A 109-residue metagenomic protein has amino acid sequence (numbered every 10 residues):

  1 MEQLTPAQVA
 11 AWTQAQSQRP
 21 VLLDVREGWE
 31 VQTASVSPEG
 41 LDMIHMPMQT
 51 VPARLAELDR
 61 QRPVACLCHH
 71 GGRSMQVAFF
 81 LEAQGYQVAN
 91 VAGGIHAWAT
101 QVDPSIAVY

Functional and structural regions predicted by a protein language model:
M1-P20, G28-P63, G72-Y109: Rhodanese-like catalytic fold shared by cysteine-dependent sulfurtransferases and DSP/PTP-type phosphatases
L23: Conserved beta/loop motifs at nucleotide-recognition and modification sites
C66-C68: Short, surface-exposed ligand- or partner-binding patches at beta-edge/loop junctions that are enriched in aromatics
